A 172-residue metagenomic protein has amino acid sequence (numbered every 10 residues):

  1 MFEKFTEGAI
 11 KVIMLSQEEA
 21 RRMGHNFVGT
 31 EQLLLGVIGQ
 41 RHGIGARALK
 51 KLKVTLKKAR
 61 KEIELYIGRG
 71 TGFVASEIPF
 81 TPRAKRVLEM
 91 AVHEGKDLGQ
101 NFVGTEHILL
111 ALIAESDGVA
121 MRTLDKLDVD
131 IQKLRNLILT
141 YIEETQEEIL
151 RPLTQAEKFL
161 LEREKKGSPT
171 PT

Functional and structural regions predicted by a protein language model:
M1-T172: Histone-fold recognition with a strong bias for associated Lys/Arg-rich disordered tails
